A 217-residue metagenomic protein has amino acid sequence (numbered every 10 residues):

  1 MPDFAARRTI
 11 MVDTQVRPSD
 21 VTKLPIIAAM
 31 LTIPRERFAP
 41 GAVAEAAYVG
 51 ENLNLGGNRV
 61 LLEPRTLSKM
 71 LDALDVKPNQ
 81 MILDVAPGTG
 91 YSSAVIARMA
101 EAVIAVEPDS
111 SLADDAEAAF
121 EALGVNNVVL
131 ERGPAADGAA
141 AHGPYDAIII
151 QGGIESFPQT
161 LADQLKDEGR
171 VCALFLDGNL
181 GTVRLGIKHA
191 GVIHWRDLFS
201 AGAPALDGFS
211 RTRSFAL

Functional and structural regions predicted by a protein language model:
M1-L83, Y91-V95, M99, L112-N126 (+1 more regions): Class I SAM-dependent transferase core
D75-H194: Conserved nucleotide-cofactor-binding alpha/beta core module
